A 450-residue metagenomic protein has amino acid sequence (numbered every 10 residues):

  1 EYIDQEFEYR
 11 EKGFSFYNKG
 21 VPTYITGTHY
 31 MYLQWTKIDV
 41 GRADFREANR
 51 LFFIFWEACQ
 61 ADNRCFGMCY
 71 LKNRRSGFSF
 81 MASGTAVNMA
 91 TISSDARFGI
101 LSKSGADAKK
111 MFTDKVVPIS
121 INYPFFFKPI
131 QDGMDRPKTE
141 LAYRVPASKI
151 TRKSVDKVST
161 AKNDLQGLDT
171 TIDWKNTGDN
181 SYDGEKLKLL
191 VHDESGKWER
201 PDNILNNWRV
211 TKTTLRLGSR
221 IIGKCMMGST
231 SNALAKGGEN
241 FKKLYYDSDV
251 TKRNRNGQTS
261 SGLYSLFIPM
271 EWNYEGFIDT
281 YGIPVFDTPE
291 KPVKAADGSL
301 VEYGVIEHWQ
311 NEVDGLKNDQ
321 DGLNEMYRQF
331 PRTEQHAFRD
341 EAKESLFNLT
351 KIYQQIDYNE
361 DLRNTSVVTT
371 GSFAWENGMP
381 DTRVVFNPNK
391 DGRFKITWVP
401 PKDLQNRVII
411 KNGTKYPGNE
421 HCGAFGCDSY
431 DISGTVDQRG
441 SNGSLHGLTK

Functional and structural regions predicted by a protein language model:
E1-F66, D114, P118-I119, P124-F126 (+3 more regions): N-terminal accessory segments
N63-A86: Walker A/P-loop
G67, S83, P146-T171, S181-D202 (+7 more regions): RNase H-like, metal-dependent nuclease domains and their acidic two-metal-ion catalytic environment used
T85, M111-I119, K186, N206-T211 (+3 more regions): Alpha-helical scaffold elements adjacent to nucleotide-binding pockets in ATP/GTP-utilizing enzyme cores
M89-A96: Post-Walker A helix-loop "phosphate-sensing" segment adjacent to the P-loop in P-loop NTPases
R97-G178, V367: Conserved nucleotide-state-sensing and coupling region of NTP-binding domains
S104, N176-G178, E194, G228-A233 (+1 more regions): A short beta-strand-to-loop transition that corresponds to the Sensor-1 phosphate-sensing loop of AAA+ P-loop ATPases
P201-I221: Short, conserved "post-DEAD/DEAH" coupling segment immediately C-terminal to helicase motif II within the SF2/RecA-like
